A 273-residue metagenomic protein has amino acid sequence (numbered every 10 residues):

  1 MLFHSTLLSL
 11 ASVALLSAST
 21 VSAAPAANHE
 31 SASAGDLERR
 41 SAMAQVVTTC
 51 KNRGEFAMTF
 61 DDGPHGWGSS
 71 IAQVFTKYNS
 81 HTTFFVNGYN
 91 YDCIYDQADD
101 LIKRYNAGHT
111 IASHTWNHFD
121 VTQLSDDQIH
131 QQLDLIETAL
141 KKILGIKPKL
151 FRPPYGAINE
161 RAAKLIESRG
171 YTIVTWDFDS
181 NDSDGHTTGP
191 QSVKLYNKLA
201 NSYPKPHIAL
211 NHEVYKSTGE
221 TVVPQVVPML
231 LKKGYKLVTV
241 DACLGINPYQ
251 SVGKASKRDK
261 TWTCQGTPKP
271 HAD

Functional and structural regions predicted by a protein language model:
M1-A34: Fungal secretory targeting signals
G35-P148, G245: Active-site beta->alpha N-cap acidic-glycine motif
A42-C50, Y78, T82, D92 (+1 more regions): C-terminal domain-boundary segment and adjacent tail
T59-G63, F85-Y89, T115-N117, R152-A157 (+3 more regions): Active-site-proximal beta-strand/loop segments in catalytic clefts of secreted hydrolases
H81, T110, T172, D179 (+1 more regions): Residue-level detector of anion-binding/catalytic polar loops
Q97, N106, N117-L144, A157-K205 (+1 more regions): Alpha-helical scaffold elements lining the catalytic groove of polysaccharide deacetylases
N106-T110, T138, I143-K147, L199 (+1 more regions): Structural recognition of alpha->loop->beta junctions
